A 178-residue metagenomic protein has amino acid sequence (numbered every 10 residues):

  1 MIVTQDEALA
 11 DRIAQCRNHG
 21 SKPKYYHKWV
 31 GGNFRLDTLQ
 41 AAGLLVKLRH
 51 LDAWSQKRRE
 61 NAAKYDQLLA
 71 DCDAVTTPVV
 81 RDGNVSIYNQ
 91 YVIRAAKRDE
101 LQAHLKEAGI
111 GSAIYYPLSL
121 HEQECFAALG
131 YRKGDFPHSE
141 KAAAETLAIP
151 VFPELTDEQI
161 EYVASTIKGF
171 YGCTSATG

Functional and structural regions predicted by a protein language model:
M1-I2: Glycine-rich phosphate-binding loop of ATP-grasp-fold ATP-dependent ligases
Q5-G178: PLP-dependent aminotransferase class I/II
